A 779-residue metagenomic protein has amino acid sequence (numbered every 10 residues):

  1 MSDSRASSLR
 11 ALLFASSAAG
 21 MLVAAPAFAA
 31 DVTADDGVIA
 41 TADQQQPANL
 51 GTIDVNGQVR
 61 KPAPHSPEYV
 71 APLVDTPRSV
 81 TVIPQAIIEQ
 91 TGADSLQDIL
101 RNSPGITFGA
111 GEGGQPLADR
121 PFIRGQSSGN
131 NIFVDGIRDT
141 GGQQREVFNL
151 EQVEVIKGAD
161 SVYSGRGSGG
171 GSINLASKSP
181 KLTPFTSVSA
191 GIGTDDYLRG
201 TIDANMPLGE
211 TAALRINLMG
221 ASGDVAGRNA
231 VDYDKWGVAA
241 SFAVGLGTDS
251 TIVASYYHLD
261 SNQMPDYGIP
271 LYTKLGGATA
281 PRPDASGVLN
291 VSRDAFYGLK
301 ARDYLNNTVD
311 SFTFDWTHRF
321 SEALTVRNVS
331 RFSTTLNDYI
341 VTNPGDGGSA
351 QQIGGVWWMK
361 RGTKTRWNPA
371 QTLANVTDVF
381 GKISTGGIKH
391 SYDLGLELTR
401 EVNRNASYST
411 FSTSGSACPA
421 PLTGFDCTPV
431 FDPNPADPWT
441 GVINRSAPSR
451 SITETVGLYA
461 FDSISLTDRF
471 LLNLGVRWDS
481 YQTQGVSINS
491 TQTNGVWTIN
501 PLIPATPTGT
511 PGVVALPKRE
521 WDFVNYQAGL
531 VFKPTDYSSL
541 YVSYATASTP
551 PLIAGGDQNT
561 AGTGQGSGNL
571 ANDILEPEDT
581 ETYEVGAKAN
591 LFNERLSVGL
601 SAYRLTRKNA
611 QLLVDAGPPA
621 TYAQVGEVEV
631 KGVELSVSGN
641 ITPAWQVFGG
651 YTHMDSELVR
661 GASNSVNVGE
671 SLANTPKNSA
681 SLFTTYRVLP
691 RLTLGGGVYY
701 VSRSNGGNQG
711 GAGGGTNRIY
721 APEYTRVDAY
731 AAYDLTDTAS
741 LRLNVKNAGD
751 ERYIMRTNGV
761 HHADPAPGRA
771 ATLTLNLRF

Functional and structural regions predicted by a protein language model:
S17, D43-T183, V585: Acidic, small-polar-rich N-terminal luminal/periplasmic segments of exported/outer-membrane proteins
F148-E151, V162-A240, L246-S250, D310 (+1 more regions): Outer-membrane beta-barrel translocator/receptor signature
A221-A226, Y233, V238-T317, L336-A370 (+2 more regions): Acidic/polar loop-and-plug regions of large Gram-negative outer-membrane beta-barrel proteins
A243-G245, A370, K389-D393, E397-E401 (+5 more regions): Structural signature of Gram-negative outer-membrane beta-barrels, strongest in the C-terminal barrel of TonB-dependent
F312-S333, T363-S490: Face-selective signature of the C-terminal outer-membrane beta-barrel domain
T317-S321, T325-R331, T335-V341, Y541 (+3 more regions): Membrane-embedded beta-barrel scaffold of Gram-negative outer-membrane proteins
R595, G599-T606, A623-A712, G749 (+1 more regions): Gram-negative outer-membrane beta-barrel transporters
T642, Y700-G710, A732-F779: C-terminal beta-signal and adjacent terminal beta-strands/loops of Gram-negative outer-membrane beta-barrel proteins
